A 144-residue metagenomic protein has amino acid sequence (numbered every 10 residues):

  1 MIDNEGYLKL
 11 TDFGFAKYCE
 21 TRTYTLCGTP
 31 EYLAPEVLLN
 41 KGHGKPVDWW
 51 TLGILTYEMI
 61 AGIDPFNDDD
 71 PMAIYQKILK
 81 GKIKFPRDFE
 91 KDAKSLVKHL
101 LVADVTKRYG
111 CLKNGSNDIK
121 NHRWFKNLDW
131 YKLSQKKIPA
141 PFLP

Functional and structural regions predicted by a protein language model:
M1-N127: Eukaryotic serine/threonine protein kinase catalytic domain
L133-P144: Regulatory extensions appended to serine/threonine kinase catalytic cores
